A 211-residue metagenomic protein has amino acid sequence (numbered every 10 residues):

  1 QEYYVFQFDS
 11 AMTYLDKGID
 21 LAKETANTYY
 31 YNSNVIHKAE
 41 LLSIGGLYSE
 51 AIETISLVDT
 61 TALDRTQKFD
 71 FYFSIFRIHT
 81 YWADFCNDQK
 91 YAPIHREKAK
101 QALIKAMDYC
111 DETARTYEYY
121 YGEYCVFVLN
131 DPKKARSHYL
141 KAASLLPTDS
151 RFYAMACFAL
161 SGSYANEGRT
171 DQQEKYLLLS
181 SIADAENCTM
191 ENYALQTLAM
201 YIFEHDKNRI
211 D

Functional and structural regions predicted by a protein language model:
Q1-D211: A "functional boundary" signal
